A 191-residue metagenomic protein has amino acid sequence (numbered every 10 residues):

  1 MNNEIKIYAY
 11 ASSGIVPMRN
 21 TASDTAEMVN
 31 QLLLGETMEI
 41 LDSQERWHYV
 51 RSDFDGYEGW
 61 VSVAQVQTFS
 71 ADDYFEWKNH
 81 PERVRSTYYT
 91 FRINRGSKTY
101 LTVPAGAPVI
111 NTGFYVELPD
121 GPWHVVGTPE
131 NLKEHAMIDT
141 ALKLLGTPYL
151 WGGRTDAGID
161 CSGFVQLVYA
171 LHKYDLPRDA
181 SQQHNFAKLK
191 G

Functional and structural regions predicted by a protein language model:
M1-I7, S23, N30, L34-E39 (+2 more regions): Boundary regions of SH3-family modules and the immediately adjacent low-complexity/disordered segments in eukaryotic
A11-G14, L32: OB/S1-fold single-stranded nucleic-acid-binding modules and their adjacent gly/ser/pro-rich low-complexity linkers
M28, T99, K188-G191: Short, conserved secondary-structure segments in the cores of folded domains
T128, L132, G152-D160: A short glycine-/small-residue-rich loop at the edge of a beta-strand within enzyme catalytic domains
A141, T155-H172, L176-P177: Active-site nucleophilic cysteine motif
Y149-G153, R178-A180: Surface-exposed patches in mature extracellular/periplasmic domains of secreted proteins
Y174-G191: ...with weaker cross-activation on analogous glycine-rich loops/strands in unrelated enzymes
